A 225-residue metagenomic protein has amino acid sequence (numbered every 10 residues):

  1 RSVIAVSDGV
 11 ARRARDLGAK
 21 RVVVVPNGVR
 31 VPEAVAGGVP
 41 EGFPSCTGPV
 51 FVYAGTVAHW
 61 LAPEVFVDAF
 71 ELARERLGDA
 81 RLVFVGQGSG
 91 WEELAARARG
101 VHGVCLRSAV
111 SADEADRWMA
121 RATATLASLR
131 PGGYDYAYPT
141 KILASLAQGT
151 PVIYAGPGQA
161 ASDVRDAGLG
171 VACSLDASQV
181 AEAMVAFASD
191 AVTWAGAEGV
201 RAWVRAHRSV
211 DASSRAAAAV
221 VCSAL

Functional and structural regions predicted by a protein language model:
R1-S7: A short beta-strand/loop micro-motif in the catalytic core of glycosyltransferases that engages the nucleotide-sugar
G9, G28: Carbohydrate-associated surface elements
V29, G42-R74, V83, G168: Conserved donor-binding/catalytic core segment of Leloir-type glycosyltransferases
G38-V39, L175, A191-S223: A charged, aromatic-enriched C-terminal amphipathic alpha-helix characteristic of glycosyltransferases across folds
G48, L77, E92-R117: Nucleotide-activated donor-binding/catalytic signature segment of Leloir-type glycosyltransferases, i.e., the conserved
A54, R81-L94, S108: Glycosyltransferase donor-sugar binding loop
L61, S111-W118, T125-L146, I153-D163: Nucleotide-sugar-dependent
D166-S178, A186-V192: Conserved acidic donor-binding segment of nucleotide-sugar-dependent glycosyltransferases
